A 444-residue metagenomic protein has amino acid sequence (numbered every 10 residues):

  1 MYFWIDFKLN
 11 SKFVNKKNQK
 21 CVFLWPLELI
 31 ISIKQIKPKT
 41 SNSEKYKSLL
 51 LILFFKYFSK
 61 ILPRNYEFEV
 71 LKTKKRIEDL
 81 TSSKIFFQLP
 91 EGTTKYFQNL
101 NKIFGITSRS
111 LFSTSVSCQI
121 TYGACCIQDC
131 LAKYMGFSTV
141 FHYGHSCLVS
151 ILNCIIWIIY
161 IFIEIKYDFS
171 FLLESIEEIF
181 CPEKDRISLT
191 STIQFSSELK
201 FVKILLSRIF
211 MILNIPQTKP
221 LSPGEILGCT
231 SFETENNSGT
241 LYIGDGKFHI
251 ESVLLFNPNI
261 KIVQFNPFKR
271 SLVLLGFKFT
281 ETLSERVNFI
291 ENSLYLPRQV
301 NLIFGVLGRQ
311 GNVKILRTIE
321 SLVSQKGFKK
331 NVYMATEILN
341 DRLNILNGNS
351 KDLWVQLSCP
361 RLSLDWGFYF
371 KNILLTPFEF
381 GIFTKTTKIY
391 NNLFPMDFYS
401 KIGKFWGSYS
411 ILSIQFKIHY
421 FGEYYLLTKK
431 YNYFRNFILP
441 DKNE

Functional and structural regions predicted by a protein language model:
K34-L62: Flexible inter-domain linker/hinge segments
F55-K72, I77-P258, I262-R270: The feature marks the mature, well-folded catalytic cores of soluble enzymes
C125-I127, F169-E174, G224-L227, L272-F279 (+3 more regions): Short, charged, surface-exposed secondary-structure boundary motifs
V202, H249-K330, E337-I345: Redox- and metal-dependent alpha/beta enzyme cores, enriched for Fe-S-associated oxidoreductases and cofactor-handling
L255, F268-R270, G276-F277, P360-E444: Peripheral docking tails and interdomain loops at the edges of cofactor- or intermediate-handling domains
G305-N312, R317-F383, D441-N443: C-terminal, charge/polar-rich interaction regions
